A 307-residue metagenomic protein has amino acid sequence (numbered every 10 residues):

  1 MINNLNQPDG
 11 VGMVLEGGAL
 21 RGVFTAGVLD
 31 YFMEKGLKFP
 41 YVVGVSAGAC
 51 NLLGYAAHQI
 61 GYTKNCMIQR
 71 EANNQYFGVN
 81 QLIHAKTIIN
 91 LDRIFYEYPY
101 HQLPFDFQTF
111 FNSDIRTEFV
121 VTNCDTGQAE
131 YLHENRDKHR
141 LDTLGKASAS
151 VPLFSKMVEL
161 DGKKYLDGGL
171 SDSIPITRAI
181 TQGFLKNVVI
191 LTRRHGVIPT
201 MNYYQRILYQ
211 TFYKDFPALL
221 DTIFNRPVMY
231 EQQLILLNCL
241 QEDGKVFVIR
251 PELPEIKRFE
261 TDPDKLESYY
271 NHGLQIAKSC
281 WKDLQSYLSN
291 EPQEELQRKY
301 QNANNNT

Functional and structural regions predicted by a protein language model:
M1-V45, L53-T307: Patatin-like phospholipase
